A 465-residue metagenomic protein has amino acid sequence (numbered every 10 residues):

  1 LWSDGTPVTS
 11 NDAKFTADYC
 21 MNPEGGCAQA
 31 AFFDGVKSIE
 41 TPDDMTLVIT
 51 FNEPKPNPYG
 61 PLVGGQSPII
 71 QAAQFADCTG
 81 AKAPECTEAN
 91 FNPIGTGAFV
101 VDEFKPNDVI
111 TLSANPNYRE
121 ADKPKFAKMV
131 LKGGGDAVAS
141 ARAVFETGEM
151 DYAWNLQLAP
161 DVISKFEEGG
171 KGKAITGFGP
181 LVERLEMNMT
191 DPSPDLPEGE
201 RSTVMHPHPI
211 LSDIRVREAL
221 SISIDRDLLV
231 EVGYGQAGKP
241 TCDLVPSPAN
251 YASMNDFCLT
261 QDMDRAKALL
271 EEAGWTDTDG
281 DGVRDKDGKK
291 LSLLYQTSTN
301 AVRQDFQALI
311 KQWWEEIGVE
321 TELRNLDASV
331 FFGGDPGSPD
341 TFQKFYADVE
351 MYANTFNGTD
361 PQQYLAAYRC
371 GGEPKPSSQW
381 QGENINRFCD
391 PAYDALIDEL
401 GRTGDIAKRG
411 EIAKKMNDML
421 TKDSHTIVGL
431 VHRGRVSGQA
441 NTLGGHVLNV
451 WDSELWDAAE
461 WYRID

Functional and structural regions predicted by a protein language model:
L1-A28, S38-T41, A98-G233, P248-T426 (+3 more regions): Extracytoplasmic/periplasmic ligand-capture domains
T6, P58-P68, T96, L196-E200 (+2 more regions): A structural "hinge/loop" feature
A30-T79, E103: Surface-exposed binding/hinge segments that line and control ligand-binding clefts or catalytic entry sites
G35-V36, A83-N90, T96-V101: Short, P/G- and charge-enriched loop/turn segments at secondary-structure junctions
C78, A237-N255, R435-N441: Mature extracytoplasmic/periplasmic domains
F178-V182, G233-K239, L430-V436: Short, solvent-exposed turn/loop segments enriched in Gly/Ser/Thr/Pro and often Arg
